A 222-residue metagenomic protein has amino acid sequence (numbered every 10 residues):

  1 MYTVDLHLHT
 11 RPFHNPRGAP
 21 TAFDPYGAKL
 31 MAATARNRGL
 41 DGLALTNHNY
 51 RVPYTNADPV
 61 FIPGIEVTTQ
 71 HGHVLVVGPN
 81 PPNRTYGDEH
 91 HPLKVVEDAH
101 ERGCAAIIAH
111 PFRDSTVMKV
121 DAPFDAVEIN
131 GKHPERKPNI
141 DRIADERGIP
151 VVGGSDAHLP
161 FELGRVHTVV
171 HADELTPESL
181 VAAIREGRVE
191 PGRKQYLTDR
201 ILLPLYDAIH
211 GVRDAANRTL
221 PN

Functional and structural regions predicted by a protein language model:
M1-L6, T10, H14-P16, N56-I62 (+2 more regions): Charged catalytic cores and adjacent phosphate/nucleic-acid-binding surfaces used for phosphate/nucleic-acid chemistry
D5, A28-N49, C104-I107: Divalent metal-dependent hydrolysis catalytic cores, especially in the metallo-beta-lactamase
P16-A35, P111-K119: Short, acidic/polar
D24-P25, D88-E89, H133: A conditional alpha-helix N-cap/helix-loop micro-motif detector
A32-R36, H91-I107, D141-E146: Surface-exposed amphipathic alpha-helices with a cationic face
L43-V52, K132-R136: Acidic-and-aromatic substrate-binding clefts and catalytic sites of carbohydrate-active enzymes
N47-H48, G64-E66, P111: Active-site-proximal beta-strand/loop segments in catalytic clefts of secreted hydrolases
H71-G103: Binuclear metal-dependent hydrolase catalytic cores centered on His/Asp/Glu-rich metal-binding motifs
